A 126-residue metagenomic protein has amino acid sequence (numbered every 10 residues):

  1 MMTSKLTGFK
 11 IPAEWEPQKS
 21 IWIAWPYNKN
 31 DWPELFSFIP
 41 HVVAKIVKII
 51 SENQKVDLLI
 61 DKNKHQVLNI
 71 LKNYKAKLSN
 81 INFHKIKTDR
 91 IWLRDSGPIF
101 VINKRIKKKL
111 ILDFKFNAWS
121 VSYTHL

Functional and structural regions predicted by a protein language model:
M1-N73: N-terminal leader/transition segments
P26, D61-N63, T88, K104 (+1 more regions): An acidic- and aromatic-residue-enriched active-site/binding cleft used to recognize and process polar
D57-I60, K85, L110-D113: A structural signal for short, well-ordered beta-strand segments and their strand-loop junctions that often border
Y74-L78: Short helix-capping segments at alpha-helix termini
I81-S96: Blade-loop segments of beta-propeller domains
G97-K115: A contiguous, low-structure linker/loop signature
T124-L126: Conserved small/polar residues in nucleotide/adenosyl-binding loops
